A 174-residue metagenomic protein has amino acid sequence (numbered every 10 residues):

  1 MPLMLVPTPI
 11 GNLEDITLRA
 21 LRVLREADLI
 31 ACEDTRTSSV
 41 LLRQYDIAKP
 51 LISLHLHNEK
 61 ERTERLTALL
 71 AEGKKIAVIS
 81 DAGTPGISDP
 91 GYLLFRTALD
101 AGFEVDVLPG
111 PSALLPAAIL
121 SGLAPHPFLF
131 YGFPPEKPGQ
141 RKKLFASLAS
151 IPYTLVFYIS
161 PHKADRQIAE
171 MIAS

Functional and structural regions predicted by a protein language model:
M1-H57: Glycine-rich, flexible N-terminal cofactor/catalytic loop recognition
M1-L3, E72-A77, Y153-T154: Loop/turn-to-beta-strand initiation segments
P2, S112-S174: Beta-strand/loop-alpha-helix module characteristic of Rossmann-like adenine-cofactor folds
I10-G11, D81-P85, P161-K163: Short glycine-rich anion-binding loops that position phosphate/pyrophosphate groups of nucleotides and phosphorylated
L24-I30, F103-V105, T154-L155: Short active-site oxyanion
S53-K60, F133-P138: Conserved helicase motor
E72-P134: Short glycine-cluster motifs
